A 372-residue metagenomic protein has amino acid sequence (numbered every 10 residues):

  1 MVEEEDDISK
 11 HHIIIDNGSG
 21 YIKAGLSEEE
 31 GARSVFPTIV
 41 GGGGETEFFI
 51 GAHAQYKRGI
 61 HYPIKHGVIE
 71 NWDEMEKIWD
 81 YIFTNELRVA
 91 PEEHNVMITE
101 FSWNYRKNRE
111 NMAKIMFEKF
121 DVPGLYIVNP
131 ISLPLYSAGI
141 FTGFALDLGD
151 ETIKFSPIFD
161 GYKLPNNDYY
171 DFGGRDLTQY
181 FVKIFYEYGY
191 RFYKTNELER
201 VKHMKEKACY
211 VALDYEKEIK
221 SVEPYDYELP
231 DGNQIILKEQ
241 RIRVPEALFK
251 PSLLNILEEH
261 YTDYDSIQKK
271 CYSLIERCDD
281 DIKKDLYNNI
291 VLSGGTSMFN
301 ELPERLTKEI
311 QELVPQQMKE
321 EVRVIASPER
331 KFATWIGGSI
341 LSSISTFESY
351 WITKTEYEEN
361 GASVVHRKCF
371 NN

Functional and structural regions predicted by a protein language model:
M1-N372: C-terminal region/appendage detector
